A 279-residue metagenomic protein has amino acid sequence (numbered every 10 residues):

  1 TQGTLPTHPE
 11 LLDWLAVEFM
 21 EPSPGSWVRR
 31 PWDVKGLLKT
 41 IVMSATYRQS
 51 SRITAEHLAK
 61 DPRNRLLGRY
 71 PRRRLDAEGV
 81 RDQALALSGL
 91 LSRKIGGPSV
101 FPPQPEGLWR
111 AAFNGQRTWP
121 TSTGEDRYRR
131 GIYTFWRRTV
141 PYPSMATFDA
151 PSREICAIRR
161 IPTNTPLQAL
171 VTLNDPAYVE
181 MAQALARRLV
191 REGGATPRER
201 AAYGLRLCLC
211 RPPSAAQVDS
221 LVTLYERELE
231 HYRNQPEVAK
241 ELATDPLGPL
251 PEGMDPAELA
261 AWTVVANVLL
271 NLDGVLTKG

Functional and structural regions predicted by a protein language model:
T1-D126, M145, P151-R160, P176-A257 (+2 more regions): Primarily short, surface-exposed interaction patches in extracytoplasmic proteins
L91, W136-R138, P176, L269: A broadly conserved detector of short glycine/acidic/proline-rich loop/turn motifs that flank catalytic sites and bind
R130-Q168: Active-site beta-strand/loop architecture of penicillin-binding DD-peptidases
A266: Aromatic-residue-lined binding/catalytic grooves and analogous aromatic/hydrophobic interfacial grooves in multimeric
